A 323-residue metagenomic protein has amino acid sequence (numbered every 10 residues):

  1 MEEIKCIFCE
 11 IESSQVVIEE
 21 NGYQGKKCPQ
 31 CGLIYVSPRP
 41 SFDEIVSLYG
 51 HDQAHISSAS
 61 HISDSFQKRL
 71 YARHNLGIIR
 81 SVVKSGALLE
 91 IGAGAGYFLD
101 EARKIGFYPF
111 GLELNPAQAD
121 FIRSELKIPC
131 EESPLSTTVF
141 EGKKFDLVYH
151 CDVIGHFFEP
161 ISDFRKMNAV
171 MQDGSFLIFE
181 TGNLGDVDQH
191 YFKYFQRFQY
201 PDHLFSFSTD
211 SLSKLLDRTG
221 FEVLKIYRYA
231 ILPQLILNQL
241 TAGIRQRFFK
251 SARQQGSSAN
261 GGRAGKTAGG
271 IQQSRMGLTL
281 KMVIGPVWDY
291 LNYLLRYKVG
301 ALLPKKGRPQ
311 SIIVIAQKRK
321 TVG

Functional and structural regions predicted by a protein language model:
M1-C151, I161-K166, R228, Y297 (+1 more regions): Conserved N-terminal segment of class I S-adenosyl-L-methionine
I4, R228-G323: A C-terminal cap/extension of S-adenosyl-L-methionine-dependent methyltransferases that defines the acceptor-substrate
I7-S14, D210-R228, Y290: A SAM-dependent methyltransferase catalytic signature shared across enzymes that methylate proteins
C151-F158, D202: Short catalytic micro-motifs in class I SAM-dependent methyltransferases
F158-S162, Q189: Short N-terminal helix/helix-N-cap motif within the alpha/beta-hydrolase-1
M171-L177: Short glycine-dipeptide loop
F179-S206, D210-D217, Y229-I231, Q239-T241: Short, glycine-/aromatic-enriched active-site segment of Class I SAM-dependent methyltransferases
